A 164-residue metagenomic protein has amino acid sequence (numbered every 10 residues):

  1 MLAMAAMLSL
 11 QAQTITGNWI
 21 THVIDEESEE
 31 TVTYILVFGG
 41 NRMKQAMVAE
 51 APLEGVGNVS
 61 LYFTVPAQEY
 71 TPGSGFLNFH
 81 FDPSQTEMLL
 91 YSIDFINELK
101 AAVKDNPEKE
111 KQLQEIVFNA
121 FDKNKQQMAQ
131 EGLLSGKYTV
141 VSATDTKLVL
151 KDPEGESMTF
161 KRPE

Functional and structural regions predicted by a protein language model:
M1-S9: Bacterial N-terminal signal peptides
S9-I20: N-terminal helix-cap/turn-to-beta initiation motif at the start of protein domains
I20-I24, A46-V48, L148-D152: Short beta-strand segments that buttress and anchor functional surface loops
H22-T33, V48-A143: Contiguous, well-ordered beta-strand patches that form the walls/edges of small beta-barrel/beta-sandwich domains
L36-F38, M43: Conserved beta-hairpin
T139-V141, D145-S157: Short, exposed beta-strand-loop hairpins at the edges of beta-sheets in extracellular/periplasmic proteins
R162-E164: Short, solvent-exposed mixed-charge patches
